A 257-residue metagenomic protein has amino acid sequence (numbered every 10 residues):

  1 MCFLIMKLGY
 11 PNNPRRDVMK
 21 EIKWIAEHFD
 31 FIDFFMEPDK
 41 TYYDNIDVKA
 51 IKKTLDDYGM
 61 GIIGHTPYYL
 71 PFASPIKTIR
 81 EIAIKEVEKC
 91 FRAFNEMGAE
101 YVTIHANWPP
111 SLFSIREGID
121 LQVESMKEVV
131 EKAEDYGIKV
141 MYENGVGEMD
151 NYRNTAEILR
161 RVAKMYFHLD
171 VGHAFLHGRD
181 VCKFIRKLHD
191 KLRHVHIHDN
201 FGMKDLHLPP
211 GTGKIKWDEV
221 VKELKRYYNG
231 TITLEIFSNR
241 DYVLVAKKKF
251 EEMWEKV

Functional and structural regions predicted by a protein language model:
M1-F3, K7, R16-W24, M149-Y166 (+1 more regions): Histidine-acidic metal/acid-base catalytic patches
M1-N95, E251, E255-V257: N-terminal pre-domain/capping segments
M6-N12, I32-F34, I62-T66, V102-I104 (+4 more regions): Hydrophobic faces of well-ordered beta-strands that scaffold small-molecule active sites in alpha/beta enzyme cores
N12-K20, F35-K49, P71-T78, P110-S114 (+4 more regions): Acidic-and-aromatic substrate-binding clefts and catalytic sites of carbohydrate-active enzymes
I22-H28, Y43-G64, K89-G98, E131-D135 (+3 more regions): Acidic (Asp/Glu)-rich catalytic clusters
F29, V87, M126, L192 (+1 more regions): Short amphipathic alpha-helical/adjacent loop interface patches that line ligand and macromolecule-binding sites
D57, A73-Y166: Active-site acidic/histidine proton-transfer and metal-coordination neighborhood in alpha/beta enzyme cores
Y68-P71, W108-S111, D199-D205: Conserved radical SAM core fold
